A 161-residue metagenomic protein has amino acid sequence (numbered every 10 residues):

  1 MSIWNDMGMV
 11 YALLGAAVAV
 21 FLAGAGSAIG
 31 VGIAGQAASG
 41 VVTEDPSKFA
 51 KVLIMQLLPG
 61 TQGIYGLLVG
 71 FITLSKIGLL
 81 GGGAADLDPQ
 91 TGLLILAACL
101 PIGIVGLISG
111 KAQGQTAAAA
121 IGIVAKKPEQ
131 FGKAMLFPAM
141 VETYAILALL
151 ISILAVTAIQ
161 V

Functional and structural regions predicted by a protein language model:
M1-V161: Hydrophobic, small-residue-rich transmembrane alpha-helices and their short perimembrane loops in multi-pass membrane
